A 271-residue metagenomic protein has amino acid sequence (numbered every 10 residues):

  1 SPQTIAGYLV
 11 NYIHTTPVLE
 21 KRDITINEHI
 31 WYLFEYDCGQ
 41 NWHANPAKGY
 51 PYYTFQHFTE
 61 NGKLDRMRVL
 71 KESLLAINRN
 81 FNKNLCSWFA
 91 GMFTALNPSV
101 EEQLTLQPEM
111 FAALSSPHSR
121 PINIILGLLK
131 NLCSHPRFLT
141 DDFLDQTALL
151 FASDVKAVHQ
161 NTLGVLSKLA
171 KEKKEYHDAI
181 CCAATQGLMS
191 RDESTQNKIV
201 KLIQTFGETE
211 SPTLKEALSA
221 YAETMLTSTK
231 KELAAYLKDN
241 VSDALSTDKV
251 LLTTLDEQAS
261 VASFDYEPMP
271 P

Functional and structural regions predicted by a protein language model:
S1-V18, D23-E35, A44-T59, L70 (+5 more regions): Amphipathic alpha-helical elements of HEAT/ARM-like alpha-solenoid repeat scaffolds that form extended
E28, G39, L85, S263-D265 (+1 more regions): Intrinsically disordered regions, especially transient/low-confidence alpha-helical propensity segments and coil-helix
T59-E60, A95-E102, L132-F138, K171-E175 (+1 more regions): Flexible helix-coil junctions and inter-repeat linker/turn elements that act as hinges within alpha-solenoid scaffolds
M67-E72, E101-E109, I124-G127, R137-L149 (+4 more regions): Short sequence/structural elements of tandem HEAT/ARM alpha-solenoid repeats
V69-G127, F138-L139, S190: Eukaryotic nuclear macromolecular-assembly scaffolds and interaction domains used across chromosome biology and nuclear
K71-R79, P108-S115, S119, L144-A152 (+3 more regions): HEAT/HEAT-like alpha-solenoid repeats
Q186-P271: Eukaryotic acidic, Ser/Thr-rich intrinsically disordered low-complexity regions
